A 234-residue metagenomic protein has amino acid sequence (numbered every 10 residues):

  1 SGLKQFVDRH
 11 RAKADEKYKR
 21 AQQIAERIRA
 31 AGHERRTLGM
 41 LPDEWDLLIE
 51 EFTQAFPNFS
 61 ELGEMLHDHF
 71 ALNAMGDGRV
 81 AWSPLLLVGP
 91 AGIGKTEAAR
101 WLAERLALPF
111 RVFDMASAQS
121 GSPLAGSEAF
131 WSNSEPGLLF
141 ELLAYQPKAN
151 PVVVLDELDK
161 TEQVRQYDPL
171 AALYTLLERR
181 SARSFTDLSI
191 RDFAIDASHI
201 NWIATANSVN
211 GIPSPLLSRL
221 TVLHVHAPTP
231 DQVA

Functional and structural regions predicted by a protein language model:
S1-D46: Interdomain "pre-motor" coupling segment immediately N-terminal to P-loop NTPase/helicase cores
P42-V88: Pre-Walker A (pre-P-loop) alpha-helix and adjacent loop at the N terminus of AAA/AAA+ ATPase modules, a conserved
V80-M115, A144, S214: Walker A/P-loop
R105-L138, L142, E162, P228 (+1 more regions): AAA+/P-loop NTPase substrate/partner-engagement loops
L108, T175, I212-D231: A short helix-turn-beta junction within AAA+ P-loop NTPase domains corresponding to the substrate/partner-engaging
F130-V154, T186-A194: Conserved alpha-helical scaffold flanking the Walker A/P-loop in AAA+ ATPase domains
L155-I195, T221: Conserved catalytic/switch belt of AAA+ P-loop NTPases
D156-L158, H199-V209: A short beta-strand-to-loop transition that corresponds to the Sensor-1 phosphate-sensing loop of AAA+ P-loop ATPases
